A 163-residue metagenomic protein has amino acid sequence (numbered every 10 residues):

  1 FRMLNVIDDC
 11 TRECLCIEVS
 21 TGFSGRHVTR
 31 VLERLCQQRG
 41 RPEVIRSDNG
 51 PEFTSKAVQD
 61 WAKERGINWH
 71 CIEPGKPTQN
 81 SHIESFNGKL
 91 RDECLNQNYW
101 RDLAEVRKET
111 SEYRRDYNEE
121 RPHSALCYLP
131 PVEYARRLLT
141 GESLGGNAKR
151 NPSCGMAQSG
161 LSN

Functional and structural regions predicted by a protein language model:
F1-D116: RNase H-like DDE/DDD metal-dependent nuclease/strand-transfer catalytic core used by mobile genetic elements
R65-I67, G88-N163: C-terminal domain-tail junction helix/linker
